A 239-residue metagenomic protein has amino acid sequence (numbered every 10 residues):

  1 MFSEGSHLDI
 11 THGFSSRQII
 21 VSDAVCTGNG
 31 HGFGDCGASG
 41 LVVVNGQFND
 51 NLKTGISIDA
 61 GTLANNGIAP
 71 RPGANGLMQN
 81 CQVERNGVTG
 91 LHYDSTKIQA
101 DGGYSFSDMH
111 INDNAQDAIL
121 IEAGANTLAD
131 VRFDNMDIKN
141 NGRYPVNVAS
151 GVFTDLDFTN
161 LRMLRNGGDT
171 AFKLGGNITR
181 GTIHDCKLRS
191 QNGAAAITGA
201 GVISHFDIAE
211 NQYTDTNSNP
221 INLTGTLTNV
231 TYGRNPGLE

Functional and structural regions predicted by a protein language model:
M1, S6-S22, C36-N45, A60-C81 (+6 more regions): Surface-exposed loop/turn motifs in large extracellular/passenger domains
F2-S15, G28-A38, L52-D59, G67-P72 (+7 more regions): Short glycine/acidic-rich loop motifs that flank beta-strands on beta-rich extracellular proteins
G46-F48, I111: Intrinsically disordered, low-complexity tandem-repeat regions enriched in Proline and Serine
